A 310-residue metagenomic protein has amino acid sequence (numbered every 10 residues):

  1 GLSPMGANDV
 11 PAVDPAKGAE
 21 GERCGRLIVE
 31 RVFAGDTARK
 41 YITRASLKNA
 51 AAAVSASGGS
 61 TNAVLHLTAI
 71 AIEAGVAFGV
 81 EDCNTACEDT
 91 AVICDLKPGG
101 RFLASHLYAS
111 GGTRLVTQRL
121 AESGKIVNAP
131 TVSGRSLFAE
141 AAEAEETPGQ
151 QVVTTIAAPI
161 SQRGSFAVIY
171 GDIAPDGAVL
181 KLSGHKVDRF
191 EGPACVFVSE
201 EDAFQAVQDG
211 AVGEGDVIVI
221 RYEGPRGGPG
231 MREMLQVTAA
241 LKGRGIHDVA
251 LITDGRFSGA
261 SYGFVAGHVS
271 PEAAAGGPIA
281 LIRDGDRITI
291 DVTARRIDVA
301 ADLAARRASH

Functional and structural regions predicted by a protein language model:
G1-H310: Catalytic or ion-coupling anion/metal-binding cores of large enzyme and transporter domains
